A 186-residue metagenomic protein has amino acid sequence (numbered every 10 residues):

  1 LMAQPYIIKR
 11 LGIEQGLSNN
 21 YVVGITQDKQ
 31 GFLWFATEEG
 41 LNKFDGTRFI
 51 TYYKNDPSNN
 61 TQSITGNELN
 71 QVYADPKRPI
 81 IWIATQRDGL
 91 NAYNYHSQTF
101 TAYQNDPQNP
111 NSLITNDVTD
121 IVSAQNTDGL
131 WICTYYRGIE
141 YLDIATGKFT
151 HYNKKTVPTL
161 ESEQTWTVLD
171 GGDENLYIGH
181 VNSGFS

Functional and structural regions predicted by a protein language model:
L1-S186: Carboxylate-rich, polar loop motifs that coordinate divalent cations or form catalytic acidic clusters
